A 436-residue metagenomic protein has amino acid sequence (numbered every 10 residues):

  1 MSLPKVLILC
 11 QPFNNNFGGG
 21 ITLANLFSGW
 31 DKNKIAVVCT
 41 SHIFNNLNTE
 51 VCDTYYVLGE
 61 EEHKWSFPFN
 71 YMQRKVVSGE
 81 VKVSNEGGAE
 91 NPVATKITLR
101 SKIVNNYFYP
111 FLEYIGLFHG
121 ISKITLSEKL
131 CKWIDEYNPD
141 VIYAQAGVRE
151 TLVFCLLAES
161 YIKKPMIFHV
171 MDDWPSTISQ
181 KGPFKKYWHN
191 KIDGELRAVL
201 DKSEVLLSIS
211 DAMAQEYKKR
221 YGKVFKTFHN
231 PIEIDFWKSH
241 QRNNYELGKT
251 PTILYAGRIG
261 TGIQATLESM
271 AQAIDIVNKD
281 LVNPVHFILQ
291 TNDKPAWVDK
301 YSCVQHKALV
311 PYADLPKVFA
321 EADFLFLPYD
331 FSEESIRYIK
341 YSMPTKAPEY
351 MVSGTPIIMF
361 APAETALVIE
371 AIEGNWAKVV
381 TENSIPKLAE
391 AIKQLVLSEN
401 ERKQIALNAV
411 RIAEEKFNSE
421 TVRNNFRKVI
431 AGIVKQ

Functional and structural regions predicted by a protein language model:
M1-G87, F225, E233, I274-D280: N-terminal subdomain of nucleotide-sugar transferases
N25-L26, E128-K132, E150-V153, L157-Y161 (+2 more regions): Membrane-proximal helix-turn-helix segments that form the acceptor-binding/catalytic region of lipid-linked
S78-V141: Conserved nucleotide-sugar donor-binding subdomain of glycosyltransferases
A212, N230-P231: Carbohydrate-associated surface elements
E233-S239, N243-K300, Q305-A313: Conserved catalytic-core segment of nucleotide-activated headgroup transferases in glycan assembly
G262-A265, A313-K317, L325-M351, I357-I369: Nucleotide-sugar-dependent
P362-I392: Change "using UDP/GDP/dTDP sugars" to "using nucleotide sugars
N383, K387, L397-I430: A charged, aromatic-enriched C-terminal amphipathic alpha-helix characteristic of glycosyltransferases across folds
